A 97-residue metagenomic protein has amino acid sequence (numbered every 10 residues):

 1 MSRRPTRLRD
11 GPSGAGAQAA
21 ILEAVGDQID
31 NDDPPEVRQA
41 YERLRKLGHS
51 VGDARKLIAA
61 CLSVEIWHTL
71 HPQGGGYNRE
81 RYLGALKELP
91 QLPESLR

Functional and structural regions predicted by a protein language model:
M1-R97: Structure-specific DNA junction-binding interface
